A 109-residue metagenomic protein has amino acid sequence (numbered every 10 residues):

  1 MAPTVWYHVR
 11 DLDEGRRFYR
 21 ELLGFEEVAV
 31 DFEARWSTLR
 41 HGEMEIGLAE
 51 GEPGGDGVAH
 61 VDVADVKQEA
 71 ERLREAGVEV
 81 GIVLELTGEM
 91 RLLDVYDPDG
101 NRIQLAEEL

Functional and structural regions predicted by a protein language model:
M1, G51-D56, L86-T87: Short glycine-enriched loop/turn motifs at secondary-structure junctions
M1-R16, G57-V61, L109: N-terminal beta-strand motif that seeds the catalytic metal site of vicinal oxygen chelate
T4, V28, A70, R74-L109: Vicinal oxygen chelate
T4-W6, T38, E45, V58-H60 (+1 more regions): Short aromatic/hydrophobic contact patches that present stacked aromatics for nucleic-acid/ligand binding
D13-E26: Amphipathic alpha-helical segments
R17-F18, K67-R72: Short amphipathic alpha-helices within nucleic acid-binding modules
E26-G57, R102-E107: Conserved short beta-strand elements that form part of the metal-binding/catalytic scaffold of enzyme active sites
